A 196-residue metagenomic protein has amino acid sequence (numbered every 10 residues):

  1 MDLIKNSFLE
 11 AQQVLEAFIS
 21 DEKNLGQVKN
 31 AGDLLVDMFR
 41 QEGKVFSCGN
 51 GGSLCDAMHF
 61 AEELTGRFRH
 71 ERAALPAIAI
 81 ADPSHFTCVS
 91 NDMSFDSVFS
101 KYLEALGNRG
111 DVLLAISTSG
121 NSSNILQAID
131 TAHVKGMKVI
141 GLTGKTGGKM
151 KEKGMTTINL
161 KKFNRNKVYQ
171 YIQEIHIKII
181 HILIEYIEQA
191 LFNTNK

Functional and structural regions predicted by a protein language model:
M1-K23: Generic N-terminal amphipathic, Lys/Arg-enriched alpha-helix
S7, V14, A31-L34, F60 (+2 more regions): A ubiquitous structural signal for well-ordered alpha-helices
I19-Q41: A short, well-structured juxtamembrane/interface segment
L35, G49, L64: Conserved hydrophobic/aromatic pocket- or pore-lining residues that grip, position, or stack substrates in active sites
K44-C48: Short glycine-rich phosphate-binding loop at a beta-alpha junction
S53, M58-N195: Glycine-rich phosphate-binding loops that contact phosphosugars or nucleotide phosphates
